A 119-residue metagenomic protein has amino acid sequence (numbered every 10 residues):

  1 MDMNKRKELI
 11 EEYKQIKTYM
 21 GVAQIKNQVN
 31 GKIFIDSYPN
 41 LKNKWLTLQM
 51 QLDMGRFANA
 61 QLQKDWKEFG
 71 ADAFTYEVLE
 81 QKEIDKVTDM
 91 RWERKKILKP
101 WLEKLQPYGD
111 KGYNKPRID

Functional and structural regions predicted by a protein language model:
D2-I35, P39-D119: Structure-specific nucleic-acid interaction/processing domains
